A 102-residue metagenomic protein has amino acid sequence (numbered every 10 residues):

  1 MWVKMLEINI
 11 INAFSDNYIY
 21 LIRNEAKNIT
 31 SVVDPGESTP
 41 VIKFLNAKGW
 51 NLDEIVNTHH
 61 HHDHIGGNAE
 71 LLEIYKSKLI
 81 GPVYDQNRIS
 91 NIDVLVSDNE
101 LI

Functional and structural regions predicted by a protein language model:
W2-W50: Conserved beta-strand hairpin/beta-sheet module of binuclear metal-dependent hydrolase folds, prominently
T30, E37-I102: Active-site HxH/HxHxD metal-binding segment of metal-dependent hydrolases
